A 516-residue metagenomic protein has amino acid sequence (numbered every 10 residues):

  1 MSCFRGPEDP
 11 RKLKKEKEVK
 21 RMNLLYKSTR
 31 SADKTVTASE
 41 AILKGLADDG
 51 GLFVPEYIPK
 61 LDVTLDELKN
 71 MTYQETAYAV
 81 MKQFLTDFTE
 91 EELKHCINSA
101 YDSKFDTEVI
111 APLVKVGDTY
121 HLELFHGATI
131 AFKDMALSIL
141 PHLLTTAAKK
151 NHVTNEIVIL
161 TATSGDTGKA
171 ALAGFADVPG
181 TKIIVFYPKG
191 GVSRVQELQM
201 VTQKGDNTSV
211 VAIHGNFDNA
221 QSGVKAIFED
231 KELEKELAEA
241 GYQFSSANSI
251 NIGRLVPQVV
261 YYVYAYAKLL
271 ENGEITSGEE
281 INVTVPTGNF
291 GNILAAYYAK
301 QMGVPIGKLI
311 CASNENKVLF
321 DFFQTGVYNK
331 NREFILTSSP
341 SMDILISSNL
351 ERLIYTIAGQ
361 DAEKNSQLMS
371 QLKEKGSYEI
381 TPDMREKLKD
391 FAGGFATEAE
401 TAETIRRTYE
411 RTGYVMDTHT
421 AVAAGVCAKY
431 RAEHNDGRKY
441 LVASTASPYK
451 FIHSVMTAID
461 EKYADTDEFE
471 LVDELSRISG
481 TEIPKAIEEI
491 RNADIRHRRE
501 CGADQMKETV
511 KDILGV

Functional and structural regions predicted by a protein language model:
M1-C3, K15-V516: PLP-dependent amino-acid enzyme catalytic core
